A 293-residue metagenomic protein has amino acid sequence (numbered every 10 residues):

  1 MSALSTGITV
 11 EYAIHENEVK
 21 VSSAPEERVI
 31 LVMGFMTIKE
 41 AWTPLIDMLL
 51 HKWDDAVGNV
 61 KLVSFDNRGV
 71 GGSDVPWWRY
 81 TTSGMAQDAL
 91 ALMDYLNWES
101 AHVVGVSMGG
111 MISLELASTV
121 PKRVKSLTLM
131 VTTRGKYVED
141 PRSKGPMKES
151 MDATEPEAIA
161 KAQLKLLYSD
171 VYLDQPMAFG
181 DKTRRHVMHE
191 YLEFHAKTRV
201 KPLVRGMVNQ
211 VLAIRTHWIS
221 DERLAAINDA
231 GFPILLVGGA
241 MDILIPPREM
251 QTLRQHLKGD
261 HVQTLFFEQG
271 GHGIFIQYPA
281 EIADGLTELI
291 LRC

Functional and structural regions predicted by a protein language model:
A3-W78: Conserved HGGG/HGGXW glycine-rich cap/lid loop of the alpha/beta-hydrolase fold
T43, G58-V104, T119: Active-site loop/oxyanion-hole signature of alpha/beta-hydrolase fold enzymes
S118, V124-A158: Flexible "cap/lid" loop of the alpha/beta hydrolase fold
V138, A160-L212, W218, R223-A226: Conserved alpha/beta-hydrolase catalytic His-Asp/Glu region
L236-G238, D242: Short beta-strand/loop motif that positions the catalytic acidic residue of the alpha/beta-hydrolase fold
I243-E249: Conserved alpha/beta-hydrolase "acid-adjacent" motif
L244, F267-A283: Catalytic histidine-centered segment of alpha/beta-hydrolase-like enzymes
Q251-G273: Catalytic histidine neighborhood in serine/cysteine hydrolases with alpha/beta-hydrolase-type architecture
